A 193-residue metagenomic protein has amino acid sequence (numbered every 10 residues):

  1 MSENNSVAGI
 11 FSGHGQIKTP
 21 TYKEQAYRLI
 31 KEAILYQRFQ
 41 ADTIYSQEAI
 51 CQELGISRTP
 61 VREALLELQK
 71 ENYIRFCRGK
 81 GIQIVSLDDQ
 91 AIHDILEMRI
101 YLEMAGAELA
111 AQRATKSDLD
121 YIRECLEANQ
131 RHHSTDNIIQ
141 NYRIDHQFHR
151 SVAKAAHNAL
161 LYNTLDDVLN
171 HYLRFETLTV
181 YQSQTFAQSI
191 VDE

Functional and structural regions predicted by a protein language model:
M1-E108, Q112, L160: Short linear motifs at protein or domain termini
I10-F11, E176-Y181: Short glycine/proline- and charge-enriched loop/turn segments that cap or connect secondary-structure elements
T21, D120, I139, F186-A187: Short helix-capping and inter-helix turn/linker motifs at the boundaries of alpha-helical repeat units
K70, I74-R75, D166-H171, T185-F186: Mobile beta-alpha loop/short-helix "lid" or hinge segments that flank ligand
R75-C77, D145, Q188-S189: Short, flexible turn/loop "capping" segments at secondary-structure junctions
I95, Q112-L178, D192-E193: Conserved amphipathic alpha-helical segments that form helical-bundle/coiled-coil interaction surfaces
Q182-E193: C-terminal regulatory/effector modules of DNA-binding transcriptional regulators
